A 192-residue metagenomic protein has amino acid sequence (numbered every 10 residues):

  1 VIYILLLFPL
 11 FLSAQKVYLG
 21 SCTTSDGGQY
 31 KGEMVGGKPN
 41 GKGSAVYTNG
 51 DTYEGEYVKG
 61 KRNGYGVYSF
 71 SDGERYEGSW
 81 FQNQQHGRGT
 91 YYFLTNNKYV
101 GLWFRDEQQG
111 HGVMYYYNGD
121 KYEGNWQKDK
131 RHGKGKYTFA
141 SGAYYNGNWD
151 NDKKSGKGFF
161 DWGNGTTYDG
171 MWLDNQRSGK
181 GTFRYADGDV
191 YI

Functional and structural regions predicted by a protein language model:
V1-I4: Bacterial N-terminal signal peptides that target proteins for export
L6-A14: Hydrophobic h-region of N-terminal signal peptides that target proteins for export in Gram-negative bacteria
S13, S44, E77, V100 (+3 more regions): Residue-level detector of intrinsically disordered, flexible termini and proteolytic processing junctions
K16-K31: Short N-terminal segments immediately surrounding and downstream of signal-peptide cleavage
Q29-N40, T52-N63, R75-H86, K98-Q109 (+4 more regions): Conserved anchor residues at repeat-unit boundaries in beta-strand-based tandem repeats, strongest for the MORN repeat
S44-V46, V67, T90, V113 (+3 more regions): Extracellular beta-strand solenoid repeats
